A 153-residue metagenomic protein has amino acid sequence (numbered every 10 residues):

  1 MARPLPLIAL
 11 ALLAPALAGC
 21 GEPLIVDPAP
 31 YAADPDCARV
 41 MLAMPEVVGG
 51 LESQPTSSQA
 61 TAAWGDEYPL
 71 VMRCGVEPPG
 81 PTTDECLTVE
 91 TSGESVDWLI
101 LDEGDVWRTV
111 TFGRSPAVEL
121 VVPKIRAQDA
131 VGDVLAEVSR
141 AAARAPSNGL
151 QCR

Functional and structural regions predicted by a protein language model:
M1-I8: Bacterial N-terminal signal peptides that target proteins for export
P15-G19: C-terminal motif of bacterial Sec signal peptides marking the signal peptidase cleavage site
C20-L24: Bacterial signal peptide processing site
V26-V76: N-terminal secretory signal peptides
V76-T82: Short, charged/polar surface micro-motifs in flexible loops or helix N-caps
T83-R153: Extracytosolic low-complexity repeat regions of secreted or lipid-anchored proteins
